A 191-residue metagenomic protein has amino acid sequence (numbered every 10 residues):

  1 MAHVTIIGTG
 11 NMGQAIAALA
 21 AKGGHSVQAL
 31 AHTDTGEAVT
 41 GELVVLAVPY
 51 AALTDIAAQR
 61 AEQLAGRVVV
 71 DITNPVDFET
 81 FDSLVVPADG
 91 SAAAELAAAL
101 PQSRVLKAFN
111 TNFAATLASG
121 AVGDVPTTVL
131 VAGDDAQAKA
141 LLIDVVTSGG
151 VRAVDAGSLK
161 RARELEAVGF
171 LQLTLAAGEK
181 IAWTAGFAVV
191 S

Functional and structural regions predicted by a protein language model:
M1-G36: NAD(P)+-binding Rossmann beta1-loop-alpha1 motif at the extreme N-terminus of oxidoreductases
A15, L19, A99, V145: Rossmann-fold NAD(P)-dependent oxidoreductase module
A29, R104-A108, V154-A156: General beta-strand structural signal in soluble alpha/beta enzymes
T35-V68, I72-T80: Rossmann-like NAD(P)-binding element
P49-A52, T111-F113, D135-Q137: Short beta->alpha connector loops
T73-A121: Rossmann-fold NAD(P)-binding glycine/threonine-rich loop
T127-S191: Active-site-lining helix/loop region of Rossmann-like oxidoreductase modules
